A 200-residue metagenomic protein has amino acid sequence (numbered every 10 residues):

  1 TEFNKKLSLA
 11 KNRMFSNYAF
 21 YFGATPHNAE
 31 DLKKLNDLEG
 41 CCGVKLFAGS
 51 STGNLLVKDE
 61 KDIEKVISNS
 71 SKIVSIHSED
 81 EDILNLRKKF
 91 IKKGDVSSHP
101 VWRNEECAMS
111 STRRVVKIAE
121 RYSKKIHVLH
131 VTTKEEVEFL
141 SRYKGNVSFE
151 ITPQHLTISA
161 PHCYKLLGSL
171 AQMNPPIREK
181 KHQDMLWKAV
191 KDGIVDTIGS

Functional and structural regions predicted by a protein language model:
T1, Y21-F22, L129-H130, I198-S200: Active-site neighborhood of phospho(di)ester-bond hydrolases with catalytic His/Asp-centered motifs
T1-R13: Metal-associated gating/positioning segment near the N- to mid-region
R13, N17-Y21: Hydrophobic alpha-helical hairpins/lids featuring a short glycine-rich hinge
F22-A29: Active-site beta->alpha loop and helix N-cap motifs at the rims of alpha/beta catalytic domains
E30-L46, T52-I198: Histidine/acidic residue-rich metal-binding segments in metalloenzymes
